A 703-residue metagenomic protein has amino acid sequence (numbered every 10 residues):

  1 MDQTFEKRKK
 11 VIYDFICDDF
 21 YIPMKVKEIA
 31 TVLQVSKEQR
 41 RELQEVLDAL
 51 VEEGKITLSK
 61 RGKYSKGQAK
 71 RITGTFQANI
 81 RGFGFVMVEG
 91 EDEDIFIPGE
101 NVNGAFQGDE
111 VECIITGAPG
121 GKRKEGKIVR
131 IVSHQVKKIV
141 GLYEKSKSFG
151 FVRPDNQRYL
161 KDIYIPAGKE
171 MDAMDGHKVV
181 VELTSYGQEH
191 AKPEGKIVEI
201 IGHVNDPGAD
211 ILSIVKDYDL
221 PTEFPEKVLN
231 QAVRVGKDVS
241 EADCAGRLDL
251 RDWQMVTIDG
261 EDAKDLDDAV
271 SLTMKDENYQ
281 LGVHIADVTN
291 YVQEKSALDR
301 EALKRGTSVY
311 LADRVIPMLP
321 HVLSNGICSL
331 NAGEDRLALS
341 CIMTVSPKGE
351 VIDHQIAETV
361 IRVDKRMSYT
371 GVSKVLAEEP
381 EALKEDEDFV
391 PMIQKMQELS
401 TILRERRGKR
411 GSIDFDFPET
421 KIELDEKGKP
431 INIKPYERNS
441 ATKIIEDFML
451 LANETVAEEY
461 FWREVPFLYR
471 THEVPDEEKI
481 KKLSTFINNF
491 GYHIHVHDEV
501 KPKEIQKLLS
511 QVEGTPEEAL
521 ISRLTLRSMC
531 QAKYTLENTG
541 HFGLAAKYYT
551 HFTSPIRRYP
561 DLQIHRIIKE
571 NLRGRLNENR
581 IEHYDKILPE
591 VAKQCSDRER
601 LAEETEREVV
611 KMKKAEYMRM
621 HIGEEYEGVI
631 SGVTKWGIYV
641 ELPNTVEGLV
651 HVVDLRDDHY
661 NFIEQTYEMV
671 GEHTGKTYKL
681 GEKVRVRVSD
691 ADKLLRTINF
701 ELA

Functional and structural regions predicted by a protein language model:
M1-G282, T289-D335, G371-K374, Y667-M669 (+1 more regions): Charge-lined substrate channels and their catalytic hotspots, especially those that engage the 3′ end of RNA
T31, S185-Y186, S213-K216, L220 (+4 more regions): Electropositive polyanion-binding surfaces
I201, E701-A703: Short beta-strand-to-coil "C-cap" segments at the C-terminal boundary of structured domains/repeats, marking
